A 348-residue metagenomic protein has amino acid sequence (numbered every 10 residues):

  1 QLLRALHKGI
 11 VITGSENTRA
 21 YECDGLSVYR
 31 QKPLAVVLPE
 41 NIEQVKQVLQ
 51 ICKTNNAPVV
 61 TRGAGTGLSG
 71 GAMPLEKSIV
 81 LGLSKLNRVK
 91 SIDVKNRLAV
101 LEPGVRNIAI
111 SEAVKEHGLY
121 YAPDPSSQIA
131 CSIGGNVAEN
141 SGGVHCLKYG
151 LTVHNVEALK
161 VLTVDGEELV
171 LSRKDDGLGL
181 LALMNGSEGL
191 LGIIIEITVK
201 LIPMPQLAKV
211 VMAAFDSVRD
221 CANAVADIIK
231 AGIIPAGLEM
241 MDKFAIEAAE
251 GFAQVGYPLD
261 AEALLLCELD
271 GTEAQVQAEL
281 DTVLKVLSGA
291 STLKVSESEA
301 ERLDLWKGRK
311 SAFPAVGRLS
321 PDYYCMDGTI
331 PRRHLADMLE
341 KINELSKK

Functional and structural regions predicted by a protein language model:
Q1, L38, I42-V45, P103 (+8 more regions): Generic structural signal for well-ordered, non-membrane alpha-helical segments in soluble metabolic enzymes
Q1-Q50, G67-R97, S126, K243-Q254 (+1 more regions): N-terminal flexible segment immediately upstream of the FAD-binding catalytic core in FAD-dependent oxidoreductases
T13-R19, P203, K209-K348: C-terminal substrate-recognition/cap domain of FAD-linked oxidoreductases
G14, R62, G82-S84, D124 (+5 more regions): Generic beta-strand/beta-sheet core signal
Q31-V59, L98, G192, T198 (+2 more regions): Soluble FAD-dependent oxygen oxidases
I51, V153, Y257-A261: Acidic/histidine-enriched ion/cofactor-binding microenvironments in catalytic or ligand-binding pockets
R88-M241: FAD-binding subdomain of flavoenzyme oxidoreductases
